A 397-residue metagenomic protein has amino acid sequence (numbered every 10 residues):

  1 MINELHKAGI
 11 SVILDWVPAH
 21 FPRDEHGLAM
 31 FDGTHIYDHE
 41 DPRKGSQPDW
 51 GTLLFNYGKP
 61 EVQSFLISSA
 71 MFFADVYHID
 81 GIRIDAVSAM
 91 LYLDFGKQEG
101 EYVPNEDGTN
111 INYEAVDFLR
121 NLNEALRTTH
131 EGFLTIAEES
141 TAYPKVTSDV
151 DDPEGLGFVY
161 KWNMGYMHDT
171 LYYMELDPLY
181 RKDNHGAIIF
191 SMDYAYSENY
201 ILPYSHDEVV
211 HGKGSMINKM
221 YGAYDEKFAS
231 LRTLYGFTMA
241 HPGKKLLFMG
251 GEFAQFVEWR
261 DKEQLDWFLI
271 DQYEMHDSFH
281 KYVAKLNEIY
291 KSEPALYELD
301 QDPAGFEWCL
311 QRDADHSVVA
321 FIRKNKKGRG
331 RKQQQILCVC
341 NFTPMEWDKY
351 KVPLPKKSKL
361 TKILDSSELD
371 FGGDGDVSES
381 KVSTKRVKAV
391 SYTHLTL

Functional and structural regions predicted by a protein language model:
M1, V62-F73, F118, L122 (+3 more regions): Alpha-helical packing segments of well-folded alpha/beta enzyme cores
M1-N110: Substrate-binding/active-site clefts of carbohydrate-active enzymes
M1-S11, Q63-S64, Y113-L119, K227-A229 (+2 more regions): Aromatic- and glycine-enriched glycan-recognition loops and surfaces that form the carbohydrate-binding subsites
S46-Y57, D374-Y392: Surface-exposed acidic, glycine/proline-enriched linker/cap segments that occur as 15-30-residue helix-coil
N56, P60-Q63, D271-K281: A short, structured beta-strand-centered segment in the mid-to-C-terminal lobe of catalytic cores from group-transfer
H78-D80, F95-E263, K291-P294, D300-Q301 (+3 more regions): Conserved alpha/beta catalytic core and glycan-binding cleft of carbohydrate-active enzymes
D271, S278-H280, L286-E288, K351-V387: C-terminal accessory region downstream of the catalytic core in glycan-modifying enzymes
T393-L397: Conserved small/polar residues in nucleotide/adenosyl-binding loops
